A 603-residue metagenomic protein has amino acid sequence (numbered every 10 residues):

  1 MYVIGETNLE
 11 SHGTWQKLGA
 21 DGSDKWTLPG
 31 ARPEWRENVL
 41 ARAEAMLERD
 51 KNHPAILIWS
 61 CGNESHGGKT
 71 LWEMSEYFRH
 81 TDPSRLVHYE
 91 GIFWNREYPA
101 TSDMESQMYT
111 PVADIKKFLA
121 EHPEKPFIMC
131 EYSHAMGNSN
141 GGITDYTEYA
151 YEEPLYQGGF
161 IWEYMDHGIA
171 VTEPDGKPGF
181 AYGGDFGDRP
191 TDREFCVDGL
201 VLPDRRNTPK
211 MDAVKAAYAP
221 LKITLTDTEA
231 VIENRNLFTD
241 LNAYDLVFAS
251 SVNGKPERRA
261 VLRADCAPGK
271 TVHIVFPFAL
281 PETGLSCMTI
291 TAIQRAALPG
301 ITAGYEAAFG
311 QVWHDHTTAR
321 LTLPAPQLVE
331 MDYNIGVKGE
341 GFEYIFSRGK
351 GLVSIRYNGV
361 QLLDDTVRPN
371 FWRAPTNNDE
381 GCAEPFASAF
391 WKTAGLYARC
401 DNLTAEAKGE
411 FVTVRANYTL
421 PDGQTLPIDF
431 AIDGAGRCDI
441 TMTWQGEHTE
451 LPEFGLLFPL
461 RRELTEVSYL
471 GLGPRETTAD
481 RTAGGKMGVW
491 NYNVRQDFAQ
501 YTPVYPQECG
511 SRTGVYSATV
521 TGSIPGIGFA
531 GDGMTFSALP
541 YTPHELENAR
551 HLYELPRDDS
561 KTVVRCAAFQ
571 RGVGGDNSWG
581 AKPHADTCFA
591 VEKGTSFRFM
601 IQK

Functional and structural regions predicted by a protein language model:
M1-D227, N236-N242, V247-V252: Extended substrate-binding grooves/exosites of carbohydrate-active enzymes
W94, T110-V112, S133-A135, D166 (+9 more regions): Short, glycine-/Ser/Thr-/acidic-enriched flexible segments
K215-T228, V312, T317-T318, T322-P326: Extracellular ectodomain segments of secreted/surface proteins
D227-N236, D439-Q445: Short beta-strand elements of extracellular/lumenal beta-sandwich folds
E229-A264, V272-P277, G284-R295: Beta-strand-rich binding/interaction modules
V252-G254, A296-L298, N358-G359, R462: Solvent-exposed strand-loop boundary residues in beta-sheet-rich modules
P277-T283, W313-K603: Beta-strand/loop-rich accessory regions of lumenal/periplasmic or secreted enzymes, predominantly carbohydrate-active
L280-A319: Terminal connector regions
